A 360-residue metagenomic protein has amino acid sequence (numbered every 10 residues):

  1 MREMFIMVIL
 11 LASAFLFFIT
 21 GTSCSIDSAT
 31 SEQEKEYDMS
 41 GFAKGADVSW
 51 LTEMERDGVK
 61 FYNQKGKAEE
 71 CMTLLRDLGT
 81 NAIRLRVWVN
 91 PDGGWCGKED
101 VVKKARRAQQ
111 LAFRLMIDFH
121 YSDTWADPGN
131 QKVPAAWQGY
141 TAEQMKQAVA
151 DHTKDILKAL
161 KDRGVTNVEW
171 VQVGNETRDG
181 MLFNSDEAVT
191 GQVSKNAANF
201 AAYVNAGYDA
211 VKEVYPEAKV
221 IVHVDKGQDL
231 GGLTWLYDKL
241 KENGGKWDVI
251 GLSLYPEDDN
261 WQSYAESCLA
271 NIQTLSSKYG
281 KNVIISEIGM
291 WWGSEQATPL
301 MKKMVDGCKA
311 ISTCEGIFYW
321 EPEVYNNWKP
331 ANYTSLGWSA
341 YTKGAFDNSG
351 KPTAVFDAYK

Functional and structural regions predicted by a protein language model:
R2, L16-Y37: Bacterial Sec-dependent N-terminal signal peptides
E34-L74: Boundary/entry segment of secreted carbohydrate-active catalytic domains
K44-V48, I83-L85, L115-F119, E169-V173 (+4 more regions): Hydrophobic faces of well-ordered beta-strands that scaffold small-molecule active sites in alpha/beta enzyme cores
E55, V59-G66, V89-E99, R178-L182 (+4 more regions): Acidic-and-aromatic substrate-binding clefts and catalytic sites of carbohydrate-active enzymes
R56-K60, T274, G293-G307, I311-E315 (+1 more regions): Aromatic-rich peripheral "rim/lid" segments of glycoside hydrolase catalytic domains that contact and position glycan
G58-R76, V149-A159, L230-E242, M301-V305: Short, acidic/polar
E69-R76, E217-K219, G227-T298, C314: Glycoside hydrolase catalytic-domain groove-lining segments
T73-N196, F200-G227: Substrate-binding cleft and catalytic face of glycoside hydrolase catalytic domains, especially the flexible beta-alpha
